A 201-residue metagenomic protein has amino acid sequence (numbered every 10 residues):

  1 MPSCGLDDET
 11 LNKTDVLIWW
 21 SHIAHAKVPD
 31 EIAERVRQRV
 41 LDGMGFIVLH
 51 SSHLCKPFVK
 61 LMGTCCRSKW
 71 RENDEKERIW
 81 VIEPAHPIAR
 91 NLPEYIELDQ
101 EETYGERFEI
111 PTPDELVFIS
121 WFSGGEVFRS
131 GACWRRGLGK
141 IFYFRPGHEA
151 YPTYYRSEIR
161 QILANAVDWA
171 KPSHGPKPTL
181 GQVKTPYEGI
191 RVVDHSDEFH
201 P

Functional and structural regions predicted by a protein language model:
M1-D8: A short, well-structured beta->alpha microelement
C4, I23-A26, S52-K56, Y95 (+2 more regions): Solvent-exposed loop/turn segments at secondary-structure junctions within structured extracellular/periplasmic domains
T10-I18: Short acidic/histidine-rich motifs immediately flanking catalytic phosphotransfer sites in two-component signaling
N12, K60, S68-Y143, D194-H200: Catalytic beta-strand/loop cores that center a nucleophilic Ser/Cys/Thr and support acyl-enzyme chemistry
A26-L92: A glycine-rich, often tryptophan-bearing local segment used as a flexible ligand/cofactor-contacting loop or short
A33-R37, G131, L163: Short amphipathic alpha-helical segments and helix-helix/interface helices
F128, R136-P201: Extracellular ligand-binding/catalytic regions of CAZymes and related secreted enzymes and adhesion modules
